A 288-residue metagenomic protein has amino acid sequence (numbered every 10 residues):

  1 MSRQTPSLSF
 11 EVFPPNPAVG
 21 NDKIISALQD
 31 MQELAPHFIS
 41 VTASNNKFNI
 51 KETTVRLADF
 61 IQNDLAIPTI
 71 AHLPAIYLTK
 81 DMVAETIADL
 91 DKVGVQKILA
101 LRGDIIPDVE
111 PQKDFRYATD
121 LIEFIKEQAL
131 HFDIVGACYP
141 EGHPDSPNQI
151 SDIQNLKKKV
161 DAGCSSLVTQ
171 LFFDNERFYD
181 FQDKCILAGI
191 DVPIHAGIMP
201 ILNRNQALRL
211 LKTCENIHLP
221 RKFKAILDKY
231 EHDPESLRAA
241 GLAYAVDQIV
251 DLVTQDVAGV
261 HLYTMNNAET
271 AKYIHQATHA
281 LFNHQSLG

Functional and structural regions predicted by a protein language model:
S2-V41: Conserved N-terminal beta1-alpha1 strand-loop-helix module at the mouth
S7-K23, T69-D81, V135-S151, K229-A243: Active-site mouth loops of central-metabolism enzymes
E11, I39, L90, K159 (+3 more regions): Conserved, mostly hydrophobic/aromatic
V19, K113, Y117-Y139, G189-D247 (+1 more regions): Active-site pocket-lining/capping segments in soluble small-molecule metabolic enzymes
N21-Q29, K47-L65: Glycine-rich, positively charged N-terminal anion/phosphate-binding segment
K23, A75-D89, Q112-R116: Glycine-rich anion/phosphate-binding loops
A35-L57, D104-K113, S165-F178, K184 (+1 more regions): Glycine-rich, proline-tolerant flexible connector loops at the mouths of alpha/beta enzymes
L78-D89, S151-N155, Y179-D183, N203-L210 (+1 more regions): Catalytic cores of alpha/beta
